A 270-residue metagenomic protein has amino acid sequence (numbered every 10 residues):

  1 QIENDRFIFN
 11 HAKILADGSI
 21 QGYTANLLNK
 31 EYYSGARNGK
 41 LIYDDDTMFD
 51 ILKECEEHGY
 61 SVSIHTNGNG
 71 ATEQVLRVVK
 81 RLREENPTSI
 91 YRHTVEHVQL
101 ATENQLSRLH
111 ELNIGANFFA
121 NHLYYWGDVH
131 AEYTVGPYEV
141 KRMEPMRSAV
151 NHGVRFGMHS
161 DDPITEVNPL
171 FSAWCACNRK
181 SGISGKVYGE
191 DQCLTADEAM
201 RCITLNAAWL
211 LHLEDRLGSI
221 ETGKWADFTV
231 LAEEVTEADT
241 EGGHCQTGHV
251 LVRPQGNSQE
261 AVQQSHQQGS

Functional and structural regions predicted by a protein language model:
Q1-D5, E85-N86, E241: Short, conserved catalytic or adaptor-binding loops enriched in Gly and charged residues
Q1-N69, E73, R77, R108-G115 (+2 more regions): Metal-coordinating catalytic core of metallo-dependent amide/deamination hydrolases
D17, G22-T24, V167, D239 (+1 more regions): Short helix/loop capping segments that flank catalytic or ligand/cofactor-binding pockets
D44, A238-D239: Residues that cap or delimit alpha-helices
K53-S63, G70-H93, H97-V98, E103-S107 (+3 more regions): His/Asp/Glu-enriched, well-ordered alpha-helical/loop segment that forms or immediately abuts the divalent-metal
V250-P254, V262-Q267: Cationic, amphipathic, low-complexity alpha-helical segments enriched in hydrophobics plus arginine/proline
